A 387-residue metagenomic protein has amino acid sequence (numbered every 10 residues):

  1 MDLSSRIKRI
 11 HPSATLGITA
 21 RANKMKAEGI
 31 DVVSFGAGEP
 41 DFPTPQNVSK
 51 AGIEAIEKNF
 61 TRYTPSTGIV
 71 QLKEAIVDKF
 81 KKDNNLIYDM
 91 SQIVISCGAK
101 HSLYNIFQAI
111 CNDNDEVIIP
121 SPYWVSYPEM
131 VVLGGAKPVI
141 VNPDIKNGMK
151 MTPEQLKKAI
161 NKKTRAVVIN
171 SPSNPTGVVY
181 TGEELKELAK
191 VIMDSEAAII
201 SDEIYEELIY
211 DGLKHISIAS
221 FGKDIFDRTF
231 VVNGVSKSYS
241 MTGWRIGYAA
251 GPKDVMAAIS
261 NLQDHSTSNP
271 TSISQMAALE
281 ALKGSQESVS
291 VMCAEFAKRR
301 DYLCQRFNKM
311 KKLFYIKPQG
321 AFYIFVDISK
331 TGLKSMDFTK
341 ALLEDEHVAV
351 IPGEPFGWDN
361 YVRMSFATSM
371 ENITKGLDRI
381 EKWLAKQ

Functional and structural regions predicted by a protein language model:
L3, H11-S13, I18-R21, M25-D31 (+3 more regions): PLP-dependent class I/II
I7: Substrate/cofactor-recognition hotspot
Y63-S96: Conserved N-terminal alpha-helix of the aminotransferase class I/II PLP-enzyme fold
